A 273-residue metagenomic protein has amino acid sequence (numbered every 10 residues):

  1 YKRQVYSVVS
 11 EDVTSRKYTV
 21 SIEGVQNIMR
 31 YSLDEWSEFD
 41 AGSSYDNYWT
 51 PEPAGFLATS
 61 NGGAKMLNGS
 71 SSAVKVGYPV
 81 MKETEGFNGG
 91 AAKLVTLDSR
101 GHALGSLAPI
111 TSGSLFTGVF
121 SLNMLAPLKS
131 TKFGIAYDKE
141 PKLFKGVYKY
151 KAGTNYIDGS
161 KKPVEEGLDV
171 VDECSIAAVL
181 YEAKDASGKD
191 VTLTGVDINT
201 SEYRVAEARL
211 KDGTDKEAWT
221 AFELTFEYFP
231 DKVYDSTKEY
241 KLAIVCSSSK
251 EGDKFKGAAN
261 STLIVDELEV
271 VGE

Functional and structural regions predicted by a protein language model:
K2-I28: Beta-rich interaction/scaffold domains
V9-D12, T154, L168-D172: Ser/Thr/Pro-rich, low-complexity mucin-like regions that serve as glycosylated stalks/linkers or repetitive adhesive
E23-P141, D169-E223, Y228-F229, Y234-S248 (+1 more regions): Aromatic (Trp/Tyr/Phe) and Gly/Pro-enriched flexible surface segments
P141-F144, Y148-K149: Extended, hydrophobic/aromatic-rich amphipathic alpha-helical segments that build helical scaffolds
Y148-G167: Short amphipathic, basic-aromatic surface patches that mediate peripheral association with negatively charged
N155, G252-F255: A generic structural signal for short coil/turn motifs at secondary-structure boundaries
